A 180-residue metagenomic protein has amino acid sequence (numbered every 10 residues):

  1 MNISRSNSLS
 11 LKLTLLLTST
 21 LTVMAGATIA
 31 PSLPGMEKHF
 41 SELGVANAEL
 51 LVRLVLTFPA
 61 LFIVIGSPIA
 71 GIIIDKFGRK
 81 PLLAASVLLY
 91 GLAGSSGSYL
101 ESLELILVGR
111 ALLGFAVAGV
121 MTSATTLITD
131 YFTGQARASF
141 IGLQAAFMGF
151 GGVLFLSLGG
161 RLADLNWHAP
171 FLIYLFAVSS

Functional and structural regions predicted by a protein language model:
L11-V45: Extracytoplasmic
V23, A27, S98, G114-T122 (+1 more regions): Small-residue-rich segments within alpha-helical transmembrane domains of MFS-like 12-TM solute carriers
A27, P59-P68, G152-V153: Residue-level signature of mid-helix packing/kink "hotspots" within the transmembrane helices of 12-pass Major
L33-V64: Extracellular/periplasmic helix-loop-helix junction of adjacent transmembrane segments in MFS-like secondary
M36-E37, I73-I74, L158-D164: Interfacial helix-cap and linker-helix signal at transmembrane-aqueous boundaries of multi-pass secondary transporters
V64-E104: Conserved MFS/SLC helix-loop-helix module at the cytosolic interface between two early adjacent transmembrane helices
L103, G109-M148: Cytoplasmic helix-loop-helix junction between adjacent transmembrane helices in 12-TM secondary transporters
Q135, L143-S180: Helix-loop-helix hairpin linking two adjacent transmembrane segments in secondary transporters
